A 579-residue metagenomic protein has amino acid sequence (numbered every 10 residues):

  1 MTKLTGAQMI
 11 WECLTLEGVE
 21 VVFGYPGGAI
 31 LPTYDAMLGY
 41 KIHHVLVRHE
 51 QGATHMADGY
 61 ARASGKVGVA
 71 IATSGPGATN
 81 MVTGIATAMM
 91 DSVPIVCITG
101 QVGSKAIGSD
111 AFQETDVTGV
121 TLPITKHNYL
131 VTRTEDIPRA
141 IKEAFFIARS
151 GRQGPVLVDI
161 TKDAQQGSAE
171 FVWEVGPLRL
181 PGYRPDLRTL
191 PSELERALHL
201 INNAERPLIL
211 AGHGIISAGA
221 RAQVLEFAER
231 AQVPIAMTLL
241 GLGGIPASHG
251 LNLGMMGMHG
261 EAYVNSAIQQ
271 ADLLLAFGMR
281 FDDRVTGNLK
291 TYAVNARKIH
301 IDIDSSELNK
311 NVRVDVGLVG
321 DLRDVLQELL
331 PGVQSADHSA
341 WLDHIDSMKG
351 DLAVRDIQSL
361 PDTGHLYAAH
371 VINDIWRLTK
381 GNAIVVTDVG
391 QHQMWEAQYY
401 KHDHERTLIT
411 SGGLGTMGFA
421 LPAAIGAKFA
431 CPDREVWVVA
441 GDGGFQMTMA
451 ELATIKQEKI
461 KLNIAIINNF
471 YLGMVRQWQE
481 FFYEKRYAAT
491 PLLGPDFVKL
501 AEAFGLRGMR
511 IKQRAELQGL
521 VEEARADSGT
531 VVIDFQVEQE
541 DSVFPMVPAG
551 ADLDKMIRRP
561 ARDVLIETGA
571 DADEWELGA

Functional and structural regions predicted by a protein language model:
M1-D337, V354, D374, L378-G381 (+4 more regions): N-terminal alpha/beta PP-like core and its mobile active-site loop of ThDP/TPP-dependent enzymes
I10, T15, T33-D35, S347-P422 (+2 more regions): Active-site diphosphate/adenylate-binding microenvironment
Y25-G27, V45-H55, A70-G77, T132-R133 (+5 more regions): Active-site nucleophile and cofactor-binding loops and adjacent substrate-binding regions of central metabolic enzymes
L38-H44, A63-V69, Q398-G413, F481-Y483: Glycine/charged-rich beta-loop-alpha catalytic/anionic-binding loops adjacent to active sites
H49-E50, S109-D110, R184-R196, M256-G260 (+5 more regions): A general structural motif
Q113, Q457-A549: Thiamine diphosphate
E135, H199, N295-V389, R514 (+2 more regions): Phosphate/pyrophosphate-binding active-site segments
F419, A423-N463, I467: Catalytic phosphate/nucleotide-handling subdomain of diverse soluble enzymes
